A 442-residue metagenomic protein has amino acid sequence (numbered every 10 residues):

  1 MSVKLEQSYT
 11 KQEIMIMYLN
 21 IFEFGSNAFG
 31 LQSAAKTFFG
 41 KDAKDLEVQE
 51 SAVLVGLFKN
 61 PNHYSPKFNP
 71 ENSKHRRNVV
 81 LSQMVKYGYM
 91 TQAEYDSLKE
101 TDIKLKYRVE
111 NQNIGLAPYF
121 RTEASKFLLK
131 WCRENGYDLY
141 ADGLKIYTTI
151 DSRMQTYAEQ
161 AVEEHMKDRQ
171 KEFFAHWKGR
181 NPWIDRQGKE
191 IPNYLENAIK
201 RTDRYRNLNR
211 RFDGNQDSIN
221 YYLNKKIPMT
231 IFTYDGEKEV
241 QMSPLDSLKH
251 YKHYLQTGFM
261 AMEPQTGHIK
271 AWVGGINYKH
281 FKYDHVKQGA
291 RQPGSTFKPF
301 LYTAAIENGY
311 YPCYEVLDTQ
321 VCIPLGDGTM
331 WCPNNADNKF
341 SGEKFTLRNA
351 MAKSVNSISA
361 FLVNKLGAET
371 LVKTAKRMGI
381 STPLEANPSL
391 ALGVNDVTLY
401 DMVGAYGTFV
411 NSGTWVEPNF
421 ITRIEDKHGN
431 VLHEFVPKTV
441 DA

Functional and structural regions predicted by a protein language model:
M1-R211, L362, K376-R377, S381-P383 (+2 more regions): Non-catalytic, structured segments within soluble enzyme domains
Y9-Q12, M17-L19, S26, L31 (+19 more regions): Extracytoplasmic
I14, M84, A158, T266-G267 (+4 more regions): Active-site SXXK
N20-N27, K44, V48-N60, S125-K130 (+7 more regions): Glycine-rich, acidic and aromatic/proline-enriched surface loops and short helix-turn segments that act as binding
F39-G40, H280-R291, S389-L392: Short helix/strand-bridging catalytic loops that position acidic/His residues to coordinate divalent metals and engage
K44, R108-Y119, Y310-L371, W415 (+1 more regions): Conserved catalytic neighborhood of penicillin-recognizing serine enzymes
T148, S152-D168, A198-E263, H268 (+4 more regions): A penicillin-recognizing enzyme superfamily signal
M330-N335, G367-G404: Mid-domain, small-residue-enriched loop/turn segments at the edges of structured enzyme/sensor domains
